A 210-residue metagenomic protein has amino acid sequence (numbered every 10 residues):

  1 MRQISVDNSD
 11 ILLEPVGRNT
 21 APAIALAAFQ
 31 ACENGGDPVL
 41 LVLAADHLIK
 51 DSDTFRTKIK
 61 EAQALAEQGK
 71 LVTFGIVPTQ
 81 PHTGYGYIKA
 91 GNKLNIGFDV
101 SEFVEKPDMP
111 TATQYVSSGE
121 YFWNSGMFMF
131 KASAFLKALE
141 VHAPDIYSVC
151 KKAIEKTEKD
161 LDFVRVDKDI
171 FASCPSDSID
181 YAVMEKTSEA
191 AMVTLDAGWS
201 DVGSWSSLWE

Functional and structural regions predicted by a protein language model:
M1-A44, K50-T54, K60, I76: Conserved N-terminal catalytic core of the sugar/cofactor nucleotidyltransferase
M1-R2, D46, Q68-V77, S117 (+1 more regions): Short, charge-rich amphipathic segments
I4-S5, G35, A66-G69, T187: A structural signal for short coil/turn segments at secondary-structure junctions
I11-L12, L71-T73, M192: Conserved beta-strand scaffold positions in the cores of enzyme catalytic domains, especially in NTP/NDP-utilizing
T20, I24-A25, I59, Q63 (+3 more regions): Hydrophobic alpha-helical segments
D51-I96: Basic phosphate/pyrophosphate-binding loop/patch that engages nucleotide-derived ligands
P78, Y85-E210: Catalytic core of tubulin tyrosine ligase-like
